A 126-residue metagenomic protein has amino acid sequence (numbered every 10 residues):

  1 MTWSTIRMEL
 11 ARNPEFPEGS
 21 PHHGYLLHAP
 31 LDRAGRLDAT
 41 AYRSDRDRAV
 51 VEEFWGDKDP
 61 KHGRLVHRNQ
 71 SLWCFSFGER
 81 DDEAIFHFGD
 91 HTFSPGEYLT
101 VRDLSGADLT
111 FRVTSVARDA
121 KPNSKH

Functional and structural regions predicted by a protein language model:
M1-A41, R48, W55: N-terminal intrinsically disordered, low-complexity, charge/repeat-rich segments that act as generic
A11-F16, V51-E52, H62, E97-T100: Intrinsically disordered, low-complexity boundary segments flanking structured domains
Y25-A29, K61-V66, F111: Broad, structure-driven detector of short, well-ordered beta-strand segments within folded domains
Y25-P30, R46-R48, F93-P95, R118-K121: Short, low-complexity, polar/charged sequence segments that are solvent-exposed and flexible
H28-A34, H67, P122-K125: Intrinsically disordered, low-complexity regulatory segments in tyrosine-phosphorylation signaling proteins
Y42-S94: Short, conserved turn/kink motifs that form compact alpha/beta structural patches or helix kinks used as
C74-K125: Short, compact, well-ordered microdomains
